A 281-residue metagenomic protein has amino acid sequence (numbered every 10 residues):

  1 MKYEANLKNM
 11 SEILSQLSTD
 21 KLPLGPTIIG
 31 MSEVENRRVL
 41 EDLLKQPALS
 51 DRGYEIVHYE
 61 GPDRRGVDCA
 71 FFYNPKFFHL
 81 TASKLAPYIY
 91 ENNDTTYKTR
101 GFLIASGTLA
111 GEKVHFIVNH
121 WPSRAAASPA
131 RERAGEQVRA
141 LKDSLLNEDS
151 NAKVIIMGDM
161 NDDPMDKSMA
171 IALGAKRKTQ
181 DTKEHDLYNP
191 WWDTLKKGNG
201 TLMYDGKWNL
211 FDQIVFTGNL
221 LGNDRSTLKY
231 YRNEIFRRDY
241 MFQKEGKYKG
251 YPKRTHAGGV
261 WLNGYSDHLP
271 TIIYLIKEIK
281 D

Functional and structural regions predicted by a protein language model:
M1-D51, V57-C69, E136, R238 (+3 more regions): N-terminal, active-site-proximal structural segment of metallo-dependent hydrolase catalytic domains
M1-K8, N92-T96, A125-A130: Acidic/histidine-rich helix-loop elements that form or flank divalent-metal/phosphate-binding sites at the catalytic
Y3, M10-L40, F72, F116 (+4 more regions): Active-site beta-strand/loop signature of hydrolases that rely on acidic residues for catalysis
R38-E41, R65-D68, A125-S128, D163-S168 (+1 more regions): Extracytoplasmic/secreted cell-surface and envelope-processing proteins
P62-F78, A82, T95-K98: Active-site-proximal alpha/beta segments of enzymes that process anionic O-linked groups
K76-H79, Y97-H120, K280-D281: Beta-strand-turn-beta hairpins that frame and shape the catalytic cleft of phosphate-ester-processing enzymes
L109-A140: Metal-dependent phosphoester/phosphodiester hydrolase catalytic core
D143-V154, D162-D281: Metal-dependent phosphoester-hydrolase catalytic domains
